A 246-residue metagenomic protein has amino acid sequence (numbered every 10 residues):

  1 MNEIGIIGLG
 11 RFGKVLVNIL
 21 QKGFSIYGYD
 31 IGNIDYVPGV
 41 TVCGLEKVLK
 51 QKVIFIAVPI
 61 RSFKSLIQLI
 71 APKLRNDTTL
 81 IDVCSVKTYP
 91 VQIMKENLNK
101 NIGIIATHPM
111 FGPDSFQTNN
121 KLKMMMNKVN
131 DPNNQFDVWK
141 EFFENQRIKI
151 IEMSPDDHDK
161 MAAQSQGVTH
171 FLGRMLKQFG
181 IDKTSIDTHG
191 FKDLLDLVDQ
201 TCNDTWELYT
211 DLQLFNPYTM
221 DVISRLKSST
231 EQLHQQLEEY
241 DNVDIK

Functional and structural regions predicted by a protein language model:
M1-G44: NAD(P)+-binding Rossmann beta1-loop-alpha1 motif at the extreme N-terminus of oxidoreductases
T41-L45, I151-S154: Short acidic-hydrophobic, aromatic-tinged amphipathic segments that line or gate anion-handling sites
E46-A71: Rossmann-like NAD(P)-binding element
A71-D77, N97-N99: Short, conserved loop/helix-junction motifs that constitute active-site signature segments in enzyme catalytic cores
L74-P90: ADP-ribose/adenylate-binding Rossmann-like module
V86-P90, M94-K149: Rossmann-fold dinucleotide-binding core
K149-K246: An accessory alpha-helical subdomain
